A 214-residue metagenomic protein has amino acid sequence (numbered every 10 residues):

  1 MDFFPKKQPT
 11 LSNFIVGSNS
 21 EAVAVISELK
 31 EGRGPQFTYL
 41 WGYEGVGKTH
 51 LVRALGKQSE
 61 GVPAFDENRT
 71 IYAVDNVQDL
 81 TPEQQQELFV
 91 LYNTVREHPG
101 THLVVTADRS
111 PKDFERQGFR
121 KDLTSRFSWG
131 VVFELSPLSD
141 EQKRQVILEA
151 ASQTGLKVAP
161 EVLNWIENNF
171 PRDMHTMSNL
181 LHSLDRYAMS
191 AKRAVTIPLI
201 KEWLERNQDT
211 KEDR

Functional and structural regions predicted by a protein language model:
M1-V23: Dynamic helix-loop-helix/coil hinge segments at AAA+ ATPase domain boundaries and subdomain interfaces
G34-L51: Walker A/P-loop nucleotide-binding motif
P63-T94, H102-S110: Conserved P-loop NTPase "ATPase switch" module shared by AAA+ and STAND
P111-S128: Short regulatory helix/loop adjacent to the ATP-binding pocket of P-loop NTPases
D113-E115, G130-Q142: Conserved AAA+ ATPase "SRH/arginine-finger" region at the nucleotide-binding site
K157-F170: Short conserved motifs of the RecA-like P-loop NTPase core
F170-L184: The conserved phosphate-sensing helix
A188-N207: Conserved C-terminal helix/linker of AAA+ ATPases
